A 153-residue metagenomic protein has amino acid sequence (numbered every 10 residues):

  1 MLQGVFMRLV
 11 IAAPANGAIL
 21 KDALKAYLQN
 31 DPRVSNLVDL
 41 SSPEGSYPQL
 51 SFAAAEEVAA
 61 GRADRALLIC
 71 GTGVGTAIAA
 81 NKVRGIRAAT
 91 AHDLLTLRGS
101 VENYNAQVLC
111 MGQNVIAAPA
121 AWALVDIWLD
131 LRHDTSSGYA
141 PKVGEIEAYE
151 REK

Functional and structural regions predicted by a protein language model:
M1-F6: Short, Lys/Arg-enriched N-terminal segments with co-localized hydrophobic residues within the first ~10-30 amino acids
M7-N16, D22, N36: A positional/architectural concept
V10-A12, N16-G17, L94-K153: C-terminal binding/interaction regions
I19-N30: Short, solvent-exposed amphipathic alpha-helices that sit in or adjacent to ligand/effector-binding or catalytic
V34, A63-D64, N105: Short, high-confidence coil segments that cap the C-terminus of an alpha-helix and link into the following beta-strand
S35-Y47: A short beta-strand-loop structural module common to alpha/beta enzyme folds
A54-T90: Helix-adjacent hinge/juxtasegments
